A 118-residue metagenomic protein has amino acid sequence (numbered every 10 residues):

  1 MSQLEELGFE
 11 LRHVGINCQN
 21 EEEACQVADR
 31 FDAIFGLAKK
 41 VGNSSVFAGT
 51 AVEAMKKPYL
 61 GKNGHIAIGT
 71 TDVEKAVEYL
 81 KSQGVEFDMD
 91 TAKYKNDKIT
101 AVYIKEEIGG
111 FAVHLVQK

Functional and structural regions predicted by a protein language model:
M1-H13, D29-G42, V46, T50-K57 (+1 more regions): Vicinal oxygen chelate
M1-Q26, G61-I68: N-terminal beta-strand motif that seeds the catalytic metal site of vicinal oxygen chelate
N20, T70-D72, E106-I108: Non-catalytic surface loops within mature trypsin-like serine protease
E23-A24, K39, D72, V102: Residue-level preference for nonpolar/small residues embedded in alpha-helices
A24-D29, E78: Short, basic/low-complexity N-terminal boundary segments at the transition from targeting/disordered tails
K62-T91: Mid-chain, well-packed structural core segment of small domains
